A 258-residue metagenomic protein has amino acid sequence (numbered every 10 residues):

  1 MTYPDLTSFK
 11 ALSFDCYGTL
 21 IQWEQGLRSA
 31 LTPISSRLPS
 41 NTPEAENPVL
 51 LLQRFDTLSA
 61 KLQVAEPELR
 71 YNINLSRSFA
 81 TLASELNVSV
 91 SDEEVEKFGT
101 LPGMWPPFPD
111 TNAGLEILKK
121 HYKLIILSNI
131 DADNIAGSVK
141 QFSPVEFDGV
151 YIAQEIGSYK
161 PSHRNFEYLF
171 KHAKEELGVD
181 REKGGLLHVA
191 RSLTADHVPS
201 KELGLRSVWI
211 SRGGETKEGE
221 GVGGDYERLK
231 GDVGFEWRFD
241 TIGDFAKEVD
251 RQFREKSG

Functional and structural regions predicted by a protein language model:
M1-F9, N112, E116, K123-G258: Asp-based, Mg2+/Mn2+-dependent phosphohydrolase catalytic module
T2-P109, E116, K120: N-terminal helical cap/lid subdomain that shapes the substrate entry/recognition surface in HAD-like hydrolases
